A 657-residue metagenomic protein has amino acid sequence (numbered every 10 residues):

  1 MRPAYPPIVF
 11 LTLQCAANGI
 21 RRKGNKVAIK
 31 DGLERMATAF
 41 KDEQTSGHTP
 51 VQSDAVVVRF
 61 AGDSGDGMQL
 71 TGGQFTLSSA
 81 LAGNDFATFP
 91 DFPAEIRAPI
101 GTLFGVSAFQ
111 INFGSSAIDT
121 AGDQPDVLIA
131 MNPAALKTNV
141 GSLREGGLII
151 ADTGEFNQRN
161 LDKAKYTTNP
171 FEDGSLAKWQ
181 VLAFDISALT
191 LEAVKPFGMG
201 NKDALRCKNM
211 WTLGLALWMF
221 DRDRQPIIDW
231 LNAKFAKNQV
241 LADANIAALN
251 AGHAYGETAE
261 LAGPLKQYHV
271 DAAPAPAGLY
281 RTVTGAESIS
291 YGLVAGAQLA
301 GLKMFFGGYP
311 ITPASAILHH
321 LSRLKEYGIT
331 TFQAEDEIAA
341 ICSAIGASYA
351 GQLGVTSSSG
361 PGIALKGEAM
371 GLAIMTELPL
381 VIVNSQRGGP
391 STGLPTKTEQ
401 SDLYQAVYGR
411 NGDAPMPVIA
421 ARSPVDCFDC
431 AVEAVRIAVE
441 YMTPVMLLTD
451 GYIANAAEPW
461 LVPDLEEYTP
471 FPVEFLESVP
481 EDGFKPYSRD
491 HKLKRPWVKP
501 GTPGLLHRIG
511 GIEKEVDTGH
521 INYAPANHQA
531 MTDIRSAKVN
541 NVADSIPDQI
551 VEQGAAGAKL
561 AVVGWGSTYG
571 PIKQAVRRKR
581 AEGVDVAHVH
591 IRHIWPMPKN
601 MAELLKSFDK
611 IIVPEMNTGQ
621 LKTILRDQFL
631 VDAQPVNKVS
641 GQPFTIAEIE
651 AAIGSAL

Functional and structural regions predicted by a protein language model:
A28-A300: Active-site cofactor/cluster-binding pocket
A55-R144, Y291, M304, T312-Y408 (+2 more regions): Thiamine diphosphate
V56-D63, T212-G214, M304-G307, G354-S357 (+4 more regions): Short glycine-rich or small-residue beta-strand-to-loop segments that form or flank ligand, phosphate, metal/Fe-S
F92-P93, L231, A248, H269-A273 (+5 more regions): A glycine-rich phosphate-binding loop feature that marks nucleotide/adenosyl-phosphate handling sites
L176-W179, A183-L189, K397-M446, D450 (+1 more regions): Conserved thiamine diphosphate
E192-V194, L261-G278, G296-K303, H320-Y327 (+4 more regions): Gly-rich Lys/Arg/Thr-decorated short loops/hinges at beta-loop-alpha junctions or inter-strand turns that position
A275, T282-G292, A300, C430 (+1 more regions): Flexible, low-complexity linker and terminal segments
